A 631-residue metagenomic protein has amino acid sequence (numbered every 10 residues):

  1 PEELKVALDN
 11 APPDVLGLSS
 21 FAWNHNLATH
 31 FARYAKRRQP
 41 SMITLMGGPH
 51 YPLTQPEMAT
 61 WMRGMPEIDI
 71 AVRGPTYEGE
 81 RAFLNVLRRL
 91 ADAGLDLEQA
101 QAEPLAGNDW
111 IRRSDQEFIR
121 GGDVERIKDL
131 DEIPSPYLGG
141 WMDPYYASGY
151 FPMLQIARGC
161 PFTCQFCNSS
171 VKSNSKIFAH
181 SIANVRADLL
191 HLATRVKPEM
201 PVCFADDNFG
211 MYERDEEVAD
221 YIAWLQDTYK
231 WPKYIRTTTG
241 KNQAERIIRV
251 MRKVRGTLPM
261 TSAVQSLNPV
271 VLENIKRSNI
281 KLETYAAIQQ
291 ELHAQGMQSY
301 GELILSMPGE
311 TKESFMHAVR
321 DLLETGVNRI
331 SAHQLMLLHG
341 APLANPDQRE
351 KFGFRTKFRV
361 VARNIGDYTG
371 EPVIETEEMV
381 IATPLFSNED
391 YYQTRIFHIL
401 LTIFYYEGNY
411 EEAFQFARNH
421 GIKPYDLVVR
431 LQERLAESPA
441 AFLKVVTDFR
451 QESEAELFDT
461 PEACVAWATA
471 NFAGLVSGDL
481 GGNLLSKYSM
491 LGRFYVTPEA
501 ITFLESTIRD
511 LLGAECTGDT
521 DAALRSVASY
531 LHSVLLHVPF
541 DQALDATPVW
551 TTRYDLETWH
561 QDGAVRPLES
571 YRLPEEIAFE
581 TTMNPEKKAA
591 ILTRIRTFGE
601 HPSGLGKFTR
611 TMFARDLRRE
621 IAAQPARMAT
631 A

Functional and structural regions predicted by a protein language model:
E2-V124: Glycine-rich beta-alpha loop elements in corrinoid/cobalamin-binding modules across cobalamin-dependent enzymes
L4-A7, L27, F31, A35 (+6 more regions): A general structural detector for well-ordered alpha-helical segments in enzyme core domains, enriched
P12-P13, F31, A179-H180, W224-R430 (+5 more regions): A structural motif corresponding to the C-terminal lobe/cap of the Radical SAM core domain
P13, I68, K197-P198, V327: A structural motif
A106-D131, I374, E378-T383, Q393: Extended catalytic-interface subdomain
V124-A294: Radical SAM [4Fe-4S] cluster-binding motif and immediate context
Y392-A500, L504: C-terminal non-catalytic alpha-helical accessory regions
G478-A631: Charge-dense, extended regions
